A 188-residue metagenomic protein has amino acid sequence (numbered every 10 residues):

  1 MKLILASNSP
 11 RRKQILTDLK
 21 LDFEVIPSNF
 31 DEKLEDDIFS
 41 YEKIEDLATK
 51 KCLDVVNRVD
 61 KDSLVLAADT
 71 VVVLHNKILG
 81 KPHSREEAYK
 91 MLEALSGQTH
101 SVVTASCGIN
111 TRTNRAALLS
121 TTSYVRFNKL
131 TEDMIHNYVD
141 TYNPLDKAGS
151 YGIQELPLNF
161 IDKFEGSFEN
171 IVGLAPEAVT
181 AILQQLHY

Functional and structural regions predicted by a protein language model:
K2-I4, F39-Y188: Anionic-ligand binding patches
K2-L21: N-terminal beta1-alpha1 ligand-phosphate binding loop
N8, S28, T111: Cofactor-binding loop segments of dinucleotide-utilizing enzymes, especially the Rossmann-like FAD- and NAD(P)+-binding
R12, E32-L34, R115: Flexible, glycine-rich phosphate/dinucleotide-binding loops and adjacent beta-alpha linkers at cofactor/substrate
Q14-D18, E35, R58: Short loop/helix-cap segments at secondary-structure boundaries that form the rim of catalytic
L19-D22, D60-D62: Short glycine/proline-enriched coil/turn segments at helix->beta-strand junctions
E24-L34: A short beta-strand-loop structural module common to alpha/beta enzyme folds
